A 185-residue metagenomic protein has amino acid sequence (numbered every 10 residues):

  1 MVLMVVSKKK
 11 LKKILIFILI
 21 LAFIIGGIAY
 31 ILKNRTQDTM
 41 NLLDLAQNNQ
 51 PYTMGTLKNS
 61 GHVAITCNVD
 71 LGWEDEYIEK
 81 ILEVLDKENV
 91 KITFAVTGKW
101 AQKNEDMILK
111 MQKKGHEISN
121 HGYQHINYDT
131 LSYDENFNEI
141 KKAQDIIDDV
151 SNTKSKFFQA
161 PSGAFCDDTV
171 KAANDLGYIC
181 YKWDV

Functional and structural regions predicted by a protein language model:
V2-F23: N-terminal Sec-pathway targeting helices
G27-A46: Sec-dependent signal peptide cleavage junction
M40-Y128, E139, Q144-I146, S151-S155: Active-site beta->alpha N-cap acidic-glycine motif
D106-M107, T130-N136, T169-K171: Metal-dependent catalytic neighborhoods of phosphoester/phosphodiester hydrolases
K154, V170-V185: His/Asp/Glu-enriched short active-site or ligand-binding loop at hydrolase and phosphoryl-transfer sites
F165: Active-site-proximal loop/helix segments of hydrolase catalytic cores
